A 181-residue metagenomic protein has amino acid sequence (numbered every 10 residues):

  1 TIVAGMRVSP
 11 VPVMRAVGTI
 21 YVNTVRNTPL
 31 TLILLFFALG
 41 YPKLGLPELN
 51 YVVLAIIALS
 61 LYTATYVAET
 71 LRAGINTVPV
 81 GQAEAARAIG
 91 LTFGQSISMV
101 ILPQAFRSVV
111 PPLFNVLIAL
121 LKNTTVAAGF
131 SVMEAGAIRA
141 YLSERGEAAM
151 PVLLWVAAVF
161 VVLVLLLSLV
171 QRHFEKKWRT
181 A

Functional and structural regions predicted by a protein language model:
T1-A181: Transmembrane alpha-helices and adjacent helix-loop boundaries
